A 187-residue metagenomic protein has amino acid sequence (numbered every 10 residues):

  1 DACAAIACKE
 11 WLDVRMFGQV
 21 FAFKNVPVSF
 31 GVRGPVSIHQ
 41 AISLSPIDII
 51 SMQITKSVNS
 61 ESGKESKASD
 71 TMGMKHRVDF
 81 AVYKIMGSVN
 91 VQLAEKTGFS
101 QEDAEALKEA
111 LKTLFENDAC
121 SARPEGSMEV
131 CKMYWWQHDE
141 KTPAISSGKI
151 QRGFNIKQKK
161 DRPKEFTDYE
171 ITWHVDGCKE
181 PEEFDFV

Functional and structural regions predicted by a protein language model:
D1-V187: RNA-binding basic/glycine-rich loop and surface signature characteristic of RAMP-family CRISPR effectors
